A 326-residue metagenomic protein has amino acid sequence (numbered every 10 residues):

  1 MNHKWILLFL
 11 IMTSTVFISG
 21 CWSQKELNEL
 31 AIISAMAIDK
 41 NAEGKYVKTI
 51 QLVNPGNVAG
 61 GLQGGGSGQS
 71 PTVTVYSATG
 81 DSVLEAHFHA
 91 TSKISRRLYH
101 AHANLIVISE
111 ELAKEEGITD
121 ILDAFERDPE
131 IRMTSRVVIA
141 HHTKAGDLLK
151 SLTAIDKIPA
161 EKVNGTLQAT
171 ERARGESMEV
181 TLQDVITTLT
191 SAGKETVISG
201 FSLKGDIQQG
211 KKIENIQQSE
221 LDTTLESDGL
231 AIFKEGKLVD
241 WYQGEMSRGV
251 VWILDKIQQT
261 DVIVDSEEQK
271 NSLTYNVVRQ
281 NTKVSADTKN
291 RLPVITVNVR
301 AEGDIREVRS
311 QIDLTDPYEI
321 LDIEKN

Functional and structural regions predicted by a protein language model:
N2-N326: Membrane-proximal alpha-helical signals and transmembrane carboxylates
